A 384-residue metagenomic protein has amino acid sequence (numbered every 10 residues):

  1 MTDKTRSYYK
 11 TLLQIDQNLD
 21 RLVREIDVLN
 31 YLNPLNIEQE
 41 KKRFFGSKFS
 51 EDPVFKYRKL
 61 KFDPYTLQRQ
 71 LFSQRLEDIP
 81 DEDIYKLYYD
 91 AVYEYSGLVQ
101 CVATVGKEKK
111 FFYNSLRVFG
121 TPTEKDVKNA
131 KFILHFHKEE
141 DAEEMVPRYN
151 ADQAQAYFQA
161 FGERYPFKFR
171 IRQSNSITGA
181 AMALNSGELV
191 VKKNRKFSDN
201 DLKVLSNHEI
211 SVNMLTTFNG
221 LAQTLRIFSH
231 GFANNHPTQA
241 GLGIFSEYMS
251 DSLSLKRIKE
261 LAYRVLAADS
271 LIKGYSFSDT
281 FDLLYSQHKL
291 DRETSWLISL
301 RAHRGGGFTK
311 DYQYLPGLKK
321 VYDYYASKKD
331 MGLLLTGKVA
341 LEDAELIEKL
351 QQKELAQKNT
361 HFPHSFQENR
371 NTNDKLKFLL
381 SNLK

Functional and structural regions predicted by a protein language model:
M1-T123, P363, R370, F378-K384: N-terminal low-structure segments adjacent to metalloprotease catalytic domains across cellular compartments
F44, N185, N200, L215-Q239: Post-HEXXH active-site segment of zinc metalloproteases
L76-F197: Contiguous, non-catalytic segments that form substrate-binding/exosite surfaces or channel walls
K109-Y113, T224-L225, I258: Short, glycine/acidic-rich hinge or "gate" loops at secondary-structure transitions that mediate conformational
M182-E188, M214-N219, D291-S295: Active-site-adjacent bridging/hinge elements
D201-L215: Short alpha-helix carrying the canonical HExxH Zn2+-binding catalytic motif
S229-A268, G317: Post-HExxH zinc-binding segment in Zn-dependent metallohydrolases
R257-K384: Conserved alpha-helical "signature site" that marks functionally important helical segments or helix/loop junctions
